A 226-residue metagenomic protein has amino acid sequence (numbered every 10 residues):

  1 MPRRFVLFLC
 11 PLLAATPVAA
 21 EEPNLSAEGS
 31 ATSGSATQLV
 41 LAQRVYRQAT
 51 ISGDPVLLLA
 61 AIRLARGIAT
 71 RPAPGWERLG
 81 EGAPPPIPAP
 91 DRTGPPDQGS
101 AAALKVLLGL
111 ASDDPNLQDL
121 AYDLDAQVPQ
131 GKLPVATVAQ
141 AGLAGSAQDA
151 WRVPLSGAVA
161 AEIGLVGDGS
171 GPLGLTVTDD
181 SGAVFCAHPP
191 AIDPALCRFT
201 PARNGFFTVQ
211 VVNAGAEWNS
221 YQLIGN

Functional and structural regions predicted by a protein language model:
M1-R4: Positively charged n-region of N-terminal signal peptides that target proteins for export
V6-T16: Bacterial N-terminal signal peptides
V18-E22: Boundary at the C-terminal end of the N-terminal hydrophobic targeting segment
P23-L25, Q118-K132, F207-N226: C-terminal edge strands of extracellular/lumenal beta-sandwich accessory domains
N24-S26, T32-R78, G205: N-terminal Sec/ER secretory leader and immediately downstream segment of secreted/extracellular precursors
Q48, I62-R152: Non-catalytic extracellular/lumenal accessory regions of secreted precursors
P55, G142-F206, Q210-N226: Acidic, Ser/Thr/Pro-rich low-complexity intrinsically disordered segments
